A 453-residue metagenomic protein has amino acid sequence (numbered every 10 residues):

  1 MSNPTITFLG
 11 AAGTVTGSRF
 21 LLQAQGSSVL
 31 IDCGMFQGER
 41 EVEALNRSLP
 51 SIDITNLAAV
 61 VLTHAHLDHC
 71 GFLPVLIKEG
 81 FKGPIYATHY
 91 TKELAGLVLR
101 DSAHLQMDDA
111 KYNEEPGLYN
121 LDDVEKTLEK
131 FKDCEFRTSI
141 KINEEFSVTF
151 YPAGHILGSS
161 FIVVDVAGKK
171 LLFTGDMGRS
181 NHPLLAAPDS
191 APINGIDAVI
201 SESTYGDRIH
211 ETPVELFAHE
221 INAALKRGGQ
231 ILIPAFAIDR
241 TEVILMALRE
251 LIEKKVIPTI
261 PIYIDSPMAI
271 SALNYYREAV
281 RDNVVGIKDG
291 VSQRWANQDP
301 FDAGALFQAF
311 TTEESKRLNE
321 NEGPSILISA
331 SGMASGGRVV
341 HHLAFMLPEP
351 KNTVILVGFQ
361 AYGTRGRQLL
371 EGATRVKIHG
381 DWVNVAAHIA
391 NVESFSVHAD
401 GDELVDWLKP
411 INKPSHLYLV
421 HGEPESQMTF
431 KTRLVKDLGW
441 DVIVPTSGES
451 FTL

Functional and structural regions predicted by a protein language model:
M1-T55, K132-A186, E313-E320, I326 (+4 more regions): Core dinuclear metal-dependent hydrolase active-site scaffold
A12-G17, A24-G83, A87-L94, V98-K130 (+3 more regions): Pre-active-site segment of Zn-dependent metallo-hydrolases
G13, H66-D68, I156-L157, F236-V243 (+2 more regions): Gly/Ser/Thr-rich loops at beta-strand to alpha-helix junctions that form or flank small-molecule/cofactor-binding
I31-C33, L57-H66, L73, Y86-T88 (+11 more regions): Active-site neighborhood of phospho(di)ester-bond hydrolases with catalytic His/Asp-centered motifs
L99-I156, V280-E322: Metallo-beta-lactamase
S180-D265, T353-G358, V376-D441: Cap/insert and terminal regions of metallo-dependent hydrolase folds
H210-V214, A303-E314, M333-S335, L370-R375 (+1 more regions): A general structural motif
E220-G358, Y362: Hard-cation-handling environments
